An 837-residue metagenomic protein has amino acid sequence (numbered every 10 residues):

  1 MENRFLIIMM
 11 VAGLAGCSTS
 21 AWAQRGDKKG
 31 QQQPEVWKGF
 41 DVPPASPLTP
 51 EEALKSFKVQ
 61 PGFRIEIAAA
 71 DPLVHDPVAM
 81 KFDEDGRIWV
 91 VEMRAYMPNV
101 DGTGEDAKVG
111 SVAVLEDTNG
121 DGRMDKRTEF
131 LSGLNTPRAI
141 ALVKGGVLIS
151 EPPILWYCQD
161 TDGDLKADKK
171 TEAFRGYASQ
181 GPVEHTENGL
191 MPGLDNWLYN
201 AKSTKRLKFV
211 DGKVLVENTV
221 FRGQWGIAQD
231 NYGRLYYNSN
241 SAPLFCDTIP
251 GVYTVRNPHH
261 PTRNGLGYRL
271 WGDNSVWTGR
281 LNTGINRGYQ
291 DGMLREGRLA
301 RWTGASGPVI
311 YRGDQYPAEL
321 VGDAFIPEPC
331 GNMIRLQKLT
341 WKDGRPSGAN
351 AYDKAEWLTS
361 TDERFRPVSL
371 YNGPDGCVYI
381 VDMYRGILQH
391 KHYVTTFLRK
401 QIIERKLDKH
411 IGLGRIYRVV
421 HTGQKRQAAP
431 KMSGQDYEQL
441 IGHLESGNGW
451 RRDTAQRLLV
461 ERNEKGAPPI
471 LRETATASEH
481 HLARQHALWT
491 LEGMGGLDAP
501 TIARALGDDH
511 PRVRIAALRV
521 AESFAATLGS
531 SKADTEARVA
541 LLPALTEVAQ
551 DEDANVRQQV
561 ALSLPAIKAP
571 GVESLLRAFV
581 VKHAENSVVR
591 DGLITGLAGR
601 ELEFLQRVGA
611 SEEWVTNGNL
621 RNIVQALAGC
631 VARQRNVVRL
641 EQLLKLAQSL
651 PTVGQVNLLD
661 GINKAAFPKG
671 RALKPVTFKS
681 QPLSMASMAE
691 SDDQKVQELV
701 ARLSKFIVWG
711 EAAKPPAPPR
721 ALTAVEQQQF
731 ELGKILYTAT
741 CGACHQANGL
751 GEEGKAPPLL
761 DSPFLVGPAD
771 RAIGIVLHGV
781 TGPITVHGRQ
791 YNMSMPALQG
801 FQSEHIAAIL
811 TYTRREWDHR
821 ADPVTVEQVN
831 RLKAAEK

Functional and structural regions predicted by a protein language model:
I7-G16: Bacterial N-terminal signal peptides
Q24-Q439, W450, L458-E461, D498 (+1 more regions): Beta-propeller domains with acidic blade repeats across secreted/periplasmic ectodomains and cytosolic WD/CNH propellers
K29-P44, P715-R720, V725, V786-K837: Flexible coil segments in periplasmic/lumen-exposed cytochrome c-class electron-transfer proteins
L370, V381, I416, G733-A747 (+2 more regions): The canonical Cys-X-X-Cys-His
V381, I403-L413, V419-I735, E752 (+2 more regions): Long, ordered, helix-rich scaffold segments
I402-E404, A477, G751-H787, N792-Q802: Gly/Gly-Pro-rich "capping" loops immediately C-terminal to redox-active cysteine motifs in periplasmic/lumenal
H421-T422, H745-G751, L777, T781 (+2 more regions): Detector for the c-type heme attachment site
E726-E752, L765-H778: Sequence/structural segment immediately N-terminal to covalent heme-attachment motifs in c-type and related
